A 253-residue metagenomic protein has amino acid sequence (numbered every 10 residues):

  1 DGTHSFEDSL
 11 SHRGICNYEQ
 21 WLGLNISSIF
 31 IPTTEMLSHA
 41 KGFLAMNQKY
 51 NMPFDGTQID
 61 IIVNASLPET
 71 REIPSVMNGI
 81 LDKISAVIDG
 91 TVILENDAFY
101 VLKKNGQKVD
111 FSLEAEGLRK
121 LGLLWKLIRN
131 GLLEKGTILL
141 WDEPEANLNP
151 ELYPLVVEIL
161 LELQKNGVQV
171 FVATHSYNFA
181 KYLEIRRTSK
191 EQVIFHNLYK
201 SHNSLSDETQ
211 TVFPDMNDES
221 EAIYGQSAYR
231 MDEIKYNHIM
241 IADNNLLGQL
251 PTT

Functional and structural regions predicted by a protein language model:
D1-G136, S204-T253: Phosphate-coordinating catalytic segments in nucleotide- and nucleic-acid-processing enzymes
K135-I138, G167-F171: Loop/turn-to-beta-strand initiation segments
D142-P144: Walker B catalytic acidic pair
L155-V157: Conserved hydrophobic alpha-helix in the ABC-type ATPase nucleotide-binding domain
L160, Q164-K165: Conserved ATPase "switch" residues in P-loop NTPase domains
A173-H175: H-loop/switch region of ABC-family ATPase nucleotide-binding domains
L183-S204: A short helix-turn-beta junction within AAA+ P-loop NTPase domains corresponding to the substrate/partner-engaging
